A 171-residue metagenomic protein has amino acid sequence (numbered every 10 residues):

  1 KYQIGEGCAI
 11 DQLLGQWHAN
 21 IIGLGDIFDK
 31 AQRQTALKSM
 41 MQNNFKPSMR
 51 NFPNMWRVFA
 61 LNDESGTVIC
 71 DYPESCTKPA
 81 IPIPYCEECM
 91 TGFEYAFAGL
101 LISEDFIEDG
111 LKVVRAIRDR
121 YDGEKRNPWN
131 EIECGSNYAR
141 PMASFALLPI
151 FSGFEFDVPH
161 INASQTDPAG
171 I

Functional and structural regions predicted by a protein language model:
K1-N162, D167: Active-site core of glycosidic bond-cleaving carbohydrate-active enzymes
I171: Carbohydrate-binding surface patches
